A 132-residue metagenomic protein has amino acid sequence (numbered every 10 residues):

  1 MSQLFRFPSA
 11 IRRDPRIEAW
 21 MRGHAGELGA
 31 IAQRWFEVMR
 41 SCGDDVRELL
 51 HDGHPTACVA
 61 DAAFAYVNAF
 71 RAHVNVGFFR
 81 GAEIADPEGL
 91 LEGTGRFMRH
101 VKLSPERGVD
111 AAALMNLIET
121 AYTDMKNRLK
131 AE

Functional and structural regions predicted by a protein language model:
M1-E132: Charge-dense, helix-prone N-terminal extensions
